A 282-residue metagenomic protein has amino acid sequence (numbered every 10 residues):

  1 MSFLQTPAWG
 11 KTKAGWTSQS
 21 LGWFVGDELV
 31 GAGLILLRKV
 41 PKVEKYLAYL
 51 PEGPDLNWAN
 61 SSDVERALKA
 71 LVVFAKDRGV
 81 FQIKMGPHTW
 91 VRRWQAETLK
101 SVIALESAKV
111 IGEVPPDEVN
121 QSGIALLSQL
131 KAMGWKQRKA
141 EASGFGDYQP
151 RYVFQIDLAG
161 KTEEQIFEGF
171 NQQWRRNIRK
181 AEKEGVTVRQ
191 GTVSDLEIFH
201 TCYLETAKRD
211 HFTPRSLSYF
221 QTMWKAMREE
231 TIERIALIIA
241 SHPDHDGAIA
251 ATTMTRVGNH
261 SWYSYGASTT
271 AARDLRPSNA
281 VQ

Functional and structural regions predicted by a protein language model:
M1-E44, P87-R92, E118, W135-D274: A conserved beta-strand-loop-helix scaffold within acyl/acetyltransferase catalytic domains
E44-G146, G258-Q282: Acyl-donor binding region in acyl/amide transferases
